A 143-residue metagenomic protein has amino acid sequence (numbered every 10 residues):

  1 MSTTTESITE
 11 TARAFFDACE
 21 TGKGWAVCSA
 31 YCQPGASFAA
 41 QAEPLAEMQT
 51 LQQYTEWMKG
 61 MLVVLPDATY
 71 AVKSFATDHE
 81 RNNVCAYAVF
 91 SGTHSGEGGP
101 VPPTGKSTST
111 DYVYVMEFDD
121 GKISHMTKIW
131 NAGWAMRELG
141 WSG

Functional and structural regions predicted by a protein language model:
M1-G143: C-terminal and inter-domain tail/linker signature
